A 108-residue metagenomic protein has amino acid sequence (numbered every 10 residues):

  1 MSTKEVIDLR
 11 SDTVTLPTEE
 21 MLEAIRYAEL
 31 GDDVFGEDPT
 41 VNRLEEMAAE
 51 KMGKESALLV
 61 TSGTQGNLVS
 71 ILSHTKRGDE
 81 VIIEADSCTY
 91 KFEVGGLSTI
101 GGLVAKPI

Functional and structural regions predicted by a protein language model:
S2, A49-M52, H74, S98-I100: Solvent-exposed alpha-helices and their adjacent loops that cap or buttress functional pockets in soluble metabolic
T3, L9: Pyridoxal 5′-phosphate
I7, L58, V104-K106: Structural signal for short hydrophobic segments within the conserved structured cores of catalytic domains across
D8, G31-D32, V81: Short, contiguous strand/loop micro-motifs
D12-L16: Short polar catalytic/cofactor-binding loops
P17-G63, A85-F92, G96: Conserved N-terminal alpha-helix of the aminotransferase class I/II PLP-enzyme fold
E55-T75, I108: Conserved core of the PLP fold type I
T75-I108: PLP-dependent aminotransferase-like
